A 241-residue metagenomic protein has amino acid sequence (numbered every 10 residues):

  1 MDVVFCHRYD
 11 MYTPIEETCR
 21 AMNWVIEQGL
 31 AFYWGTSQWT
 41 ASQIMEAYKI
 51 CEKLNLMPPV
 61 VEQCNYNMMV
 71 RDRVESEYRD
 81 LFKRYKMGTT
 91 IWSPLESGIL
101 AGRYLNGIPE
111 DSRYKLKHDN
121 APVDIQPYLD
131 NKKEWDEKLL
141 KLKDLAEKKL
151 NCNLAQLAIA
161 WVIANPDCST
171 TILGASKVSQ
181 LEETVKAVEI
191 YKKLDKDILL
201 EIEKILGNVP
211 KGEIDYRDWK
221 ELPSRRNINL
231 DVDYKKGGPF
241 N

Functional and structural regions predicted by a protein language model:
M1, P14, W34, E62 (+6 more regions): Conserved, mostly hydrophobic/aromatic
M1-R73, E77: Glycine/proline-rich, positively charged, aromatic-decorated active-site loop/lid region on the catalytic face
C19-N23, I44-Y48, R79, L139 (+3 more regions): Generic structural signal for well-ordered alpha-helices, preferentially at hydrophobic/aromatic core positions
T40, Y66-V70, S93-R103, W161 (+1 more regions): Glycine-rich beta-alpha junction loops
R73-D119: Aromatic-lined glycan-binding groove of carbohydrate-active enzymes
R84-Y85, S112-K149, A164-C168, E182-N241: Terminal-tail/helix-coil boundary detector
